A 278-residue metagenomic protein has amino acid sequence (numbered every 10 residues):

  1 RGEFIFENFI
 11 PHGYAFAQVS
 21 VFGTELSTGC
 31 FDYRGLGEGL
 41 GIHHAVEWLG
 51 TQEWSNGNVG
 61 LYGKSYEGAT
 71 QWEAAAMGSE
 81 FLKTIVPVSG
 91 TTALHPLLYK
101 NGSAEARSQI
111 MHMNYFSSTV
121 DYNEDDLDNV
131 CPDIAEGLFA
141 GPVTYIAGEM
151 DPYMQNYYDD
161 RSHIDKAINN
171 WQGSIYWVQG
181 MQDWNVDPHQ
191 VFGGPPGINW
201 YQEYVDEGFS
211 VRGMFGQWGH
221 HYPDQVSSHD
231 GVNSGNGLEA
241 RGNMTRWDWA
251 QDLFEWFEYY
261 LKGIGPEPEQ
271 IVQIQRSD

Functional and structural regions predicted by a protein language model:
R1-G50, V226-A240: Cap/lid segment of the alpha/beta-hydrolase catalytic domain
G2-E3, P11, E73-N170, P268: Accessory cap/linker subdomain of secreted extracellular hydrolases
V21-E25, T91-T92, H220: Alpha/beta-hydrolase active-site loop signature
E53-Y66: Alpha/beta-hydrolase fold nucleophile elbow
G63-E73, N185: Glycine-rich nucleophile elbow surrounding the catalytic serine of serine-hydrolase chemistry
W171, W177-Q179, D183: Short beta-strand/loop motif that positions the catalytic acidic residue of the alpha/beta-hydrolase fold
W184-I198: Conserved alpha/beta-hydrolase "acid-adjacent" motif
V205-D278: Alpha/beta-hydrolase-fold serine-hydrolase catalytic core, especially in secreted/extracellular enzymes
